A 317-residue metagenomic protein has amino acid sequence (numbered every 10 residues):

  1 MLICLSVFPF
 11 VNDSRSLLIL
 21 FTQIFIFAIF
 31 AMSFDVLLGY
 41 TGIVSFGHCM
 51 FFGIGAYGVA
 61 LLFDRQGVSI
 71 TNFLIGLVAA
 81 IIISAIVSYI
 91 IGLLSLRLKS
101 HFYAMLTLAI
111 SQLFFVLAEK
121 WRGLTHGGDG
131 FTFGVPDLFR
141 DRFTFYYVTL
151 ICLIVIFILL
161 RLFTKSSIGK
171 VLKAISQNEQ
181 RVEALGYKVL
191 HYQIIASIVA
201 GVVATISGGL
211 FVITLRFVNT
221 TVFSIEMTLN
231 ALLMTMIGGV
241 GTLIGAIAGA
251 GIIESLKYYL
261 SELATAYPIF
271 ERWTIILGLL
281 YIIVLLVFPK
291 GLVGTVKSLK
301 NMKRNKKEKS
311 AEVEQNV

Functional and structural regions predicted by a protein language model:
M1-V317: Transmembrane alpha-helices and adjacent helix-loop boundaries
